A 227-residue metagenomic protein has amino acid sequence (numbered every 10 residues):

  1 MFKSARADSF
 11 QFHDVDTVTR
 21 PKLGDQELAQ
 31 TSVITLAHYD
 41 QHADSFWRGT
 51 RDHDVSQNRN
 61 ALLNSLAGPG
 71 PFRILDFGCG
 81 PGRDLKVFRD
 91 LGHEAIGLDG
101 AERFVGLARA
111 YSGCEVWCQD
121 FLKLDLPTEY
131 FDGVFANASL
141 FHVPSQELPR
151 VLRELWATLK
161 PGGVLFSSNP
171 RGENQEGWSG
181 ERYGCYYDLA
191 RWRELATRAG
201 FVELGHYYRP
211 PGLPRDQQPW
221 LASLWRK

Functional and structural regions predicted by a protein language model:
F10, D16-P69: Conserved class I S-adenosyl-L-methionine
G70-G80: Conserved class I S-adenosyl-L-methionine
P81-K123: Class I SAM-dependent methyltransferase SAM/SAH-binding core
L122-V134: A short acidic, Gly/Pro-enriched loop at the edge of an enzyme's catalytic core that lines a small-molecule cofactor
P149-P161: A short glycine-rich, Lys/Arg-flanked "PGG" loop and its adjoining helix->strand segment in the class I
G162-N169: Conserved beta-strand signature within the Rossmann-like core of class I S-adenosyl-L-methionine
Q175-R191: Acceptor-substrate binding/catalytic loop of class I
P211-K227: Core SAM-dependent methyltransferase catalytic element
